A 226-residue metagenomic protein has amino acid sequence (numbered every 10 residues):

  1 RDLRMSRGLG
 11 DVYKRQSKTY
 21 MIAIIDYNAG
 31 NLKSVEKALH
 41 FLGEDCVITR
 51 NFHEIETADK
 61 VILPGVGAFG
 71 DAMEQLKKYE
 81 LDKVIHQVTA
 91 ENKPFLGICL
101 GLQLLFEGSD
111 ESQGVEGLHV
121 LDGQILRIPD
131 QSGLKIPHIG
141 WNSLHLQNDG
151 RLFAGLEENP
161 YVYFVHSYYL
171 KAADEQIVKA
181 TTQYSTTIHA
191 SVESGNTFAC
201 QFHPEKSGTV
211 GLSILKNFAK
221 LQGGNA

Functional and structural regions predicted by a protein language model:
R1-Q16: Single conserved hydrophobic/aromatic residue that forms the stacking wall/gate of nucleotide- or nucleobase-binding
S6, I55-E56, T89: A short, aliphatic-rich alpha-helical micro-motif
I22-E44, E205-K206: N-terminal beta1-alpha1 ligand-phosphate binding loop
C46-T57: Short acidic low-complexity segments
G67-I139: Cysteine-nucleophile active-site neighborhood
G108-Y184: Pocket-forming structural segment of enzyme catalytic cores
T187-E193: Short, surface-exposed beta-strand/loop micro-motifs that present aromatic residues
C200-A226: Acyltransferase
